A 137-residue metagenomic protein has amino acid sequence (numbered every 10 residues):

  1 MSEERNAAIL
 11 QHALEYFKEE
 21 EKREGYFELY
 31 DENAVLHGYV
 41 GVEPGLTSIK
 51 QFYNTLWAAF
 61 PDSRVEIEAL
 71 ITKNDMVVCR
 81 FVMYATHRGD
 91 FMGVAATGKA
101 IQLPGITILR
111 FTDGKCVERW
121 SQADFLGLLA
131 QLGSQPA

Functional and structural regions predicted by a protein language model:
M1-A137: C-terminal and inter-domain tail/linker signature
